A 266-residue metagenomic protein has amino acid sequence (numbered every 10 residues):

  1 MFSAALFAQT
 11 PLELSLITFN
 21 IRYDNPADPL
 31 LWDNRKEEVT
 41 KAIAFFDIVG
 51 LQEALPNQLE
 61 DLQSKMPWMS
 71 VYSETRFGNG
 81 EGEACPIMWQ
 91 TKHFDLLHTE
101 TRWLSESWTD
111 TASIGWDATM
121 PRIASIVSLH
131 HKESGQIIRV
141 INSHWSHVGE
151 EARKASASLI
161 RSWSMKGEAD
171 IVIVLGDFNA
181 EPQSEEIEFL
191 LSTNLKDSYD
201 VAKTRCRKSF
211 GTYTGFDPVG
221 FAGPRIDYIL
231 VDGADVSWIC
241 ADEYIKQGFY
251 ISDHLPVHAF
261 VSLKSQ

Functional and structural regions predicted by a protein language model:
L6-K65, R76-E83, T101, S158 (+1 more regions): N-terminal, active-site-proximal structural segment of metallo-dependent hydrolase catalytic domains
L14-I21, V39-L59, M88, V127 (+5 more regions): Active-site beta-strand/loop signature of hydrolases that rely on acidic residues for catalysis
Y23-L30, E150, C206-S209, I239: Short, solvent-exposed loop/turn elements at domain surfaces
D24-D28, L104, W108-W116, S143-E150: Surface-exposed cleft-lining segments at the edges of enzyme active sites
I48-I137: Structured beta-strand-rich core segments of catalytic domains in phosphoester-bond hydrolases
V71-Q90, S105-D110, D117-I123, A180-I251: Active site of divalent-metal-dependent phosphoester/diester hydrolases
T119-P121, H130-K154, G167: Metal-dependent phosphoester/phosphodiester hydrolase catalytic core
